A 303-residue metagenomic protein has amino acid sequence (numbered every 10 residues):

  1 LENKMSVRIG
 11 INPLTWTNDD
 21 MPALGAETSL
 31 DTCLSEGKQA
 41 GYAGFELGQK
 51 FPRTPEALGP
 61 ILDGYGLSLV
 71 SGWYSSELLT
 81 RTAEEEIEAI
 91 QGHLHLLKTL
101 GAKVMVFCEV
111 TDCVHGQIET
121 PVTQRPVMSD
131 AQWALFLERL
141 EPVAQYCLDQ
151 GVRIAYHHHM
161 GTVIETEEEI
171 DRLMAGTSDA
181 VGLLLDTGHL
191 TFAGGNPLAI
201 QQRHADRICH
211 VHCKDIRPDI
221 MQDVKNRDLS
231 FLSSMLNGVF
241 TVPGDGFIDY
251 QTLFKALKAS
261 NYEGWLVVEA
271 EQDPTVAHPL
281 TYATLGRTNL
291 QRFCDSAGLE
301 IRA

Functional and structural regions predicted by a protein language model:
S6, L34-Q39, P52-S71, E88 (+5 more regions): Acidic (Asp/Glu)-rich catalytic clusters
S6-G10, G44, G66-S71, K103-V106 (+4 more regions): Structural preference for beta-strand elements that scaffold enzyme active sites
I11, G37, F45, L62 (+7 more regions): Conserved, mostly hydrophobic/aromatic
L14-W16, G48-K50, Y74-L79, V110-D112 (+5 more regions): Active-site beta-loop-alpha junctions enriched in small/polar residues
T15-T28, E77-E86, R125-Q132, T241-G244: Active-site mouth loops of central-metabolism enzymes
L24-T28, T111-V122, I220-S233: Short, flexible, mixed-charge acidic loops at enzyme active sites
F45, L137-F247, A297-R302: Acidic/histidine-rich catalytic cores of soluble enzymes
A83-G182: Active-site acidic/histidine proton-transfer and metal-coordination neighborhood in alpha/beta enzyme cores
